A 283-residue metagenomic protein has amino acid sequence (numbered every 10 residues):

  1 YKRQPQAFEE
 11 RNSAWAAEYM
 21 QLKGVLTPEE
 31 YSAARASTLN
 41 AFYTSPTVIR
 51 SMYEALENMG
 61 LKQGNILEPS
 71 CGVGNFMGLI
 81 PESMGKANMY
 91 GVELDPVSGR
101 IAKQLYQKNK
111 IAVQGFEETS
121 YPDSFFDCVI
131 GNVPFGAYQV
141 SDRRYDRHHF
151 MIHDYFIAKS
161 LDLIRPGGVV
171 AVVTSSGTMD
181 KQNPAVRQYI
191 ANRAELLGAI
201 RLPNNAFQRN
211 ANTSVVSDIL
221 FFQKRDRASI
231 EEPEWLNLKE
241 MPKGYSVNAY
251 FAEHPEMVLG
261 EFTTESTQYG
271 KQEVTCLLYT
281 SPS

Functional and structural regions predicted by a protein language model:
Y1-Q4, Y279-S283: Conserved small/polar residues in nucleotide/adenosyl-binding loops
K2-L105: Class I S-adenosyl-L-methionine
F42-T47, R147-D154: Conserved phosphate-coordination/catalytic loops
R50-M59, Q63-I80, Q114-R144, K159-L163 (+1 more regions): Conserved proline-anchored active-site loop of SAM-dependent methyltransferases that bridges a beta-strand
N88, N109-K110, E195-G198: Conserved beta-strand segments of alpha/beta enzyme cores
K103-T119: S-adenosyl-L-methionine
F150-N205: Conserved Class I SAM-dependent methyltransferase catalytic core
R209-S281: Flexible, glycine-/basic-rich loop-and-beta segments that form/coincide with the SAM-dependent methyltransferase
